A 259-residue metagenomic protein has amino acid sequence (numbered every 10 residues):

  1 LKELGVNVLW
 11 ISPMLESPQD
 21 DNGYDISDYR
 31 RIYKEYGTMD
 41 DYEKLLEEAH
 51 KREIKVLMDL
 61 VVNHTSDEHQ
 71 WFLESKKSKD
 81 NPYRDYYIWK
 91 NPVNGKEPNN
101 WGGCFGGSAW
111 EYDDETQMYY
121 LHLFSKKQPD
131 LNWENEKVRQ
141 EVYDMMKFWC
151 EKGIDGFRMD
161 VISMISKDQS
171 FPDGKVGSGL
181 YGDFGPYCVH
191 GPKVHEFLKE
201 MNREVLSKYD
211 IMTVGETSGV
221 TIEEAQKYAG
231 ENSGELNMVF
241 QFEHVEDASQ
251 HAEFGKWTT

Functional and structural regions predicted by a protein language model:
L1-K147, E151, M164-T221: Acidic/aromatic-lined carbohydrate-recognition and catalytic surfaces of CAZymes acting on diverse glycans
D155: Receiver (REC) domain switch/active-site residues of two-component response regulators
T217-T259: Noncatalytic carbohydrate-binding groove/subsite architecture in carbohydrate-active enzymes
